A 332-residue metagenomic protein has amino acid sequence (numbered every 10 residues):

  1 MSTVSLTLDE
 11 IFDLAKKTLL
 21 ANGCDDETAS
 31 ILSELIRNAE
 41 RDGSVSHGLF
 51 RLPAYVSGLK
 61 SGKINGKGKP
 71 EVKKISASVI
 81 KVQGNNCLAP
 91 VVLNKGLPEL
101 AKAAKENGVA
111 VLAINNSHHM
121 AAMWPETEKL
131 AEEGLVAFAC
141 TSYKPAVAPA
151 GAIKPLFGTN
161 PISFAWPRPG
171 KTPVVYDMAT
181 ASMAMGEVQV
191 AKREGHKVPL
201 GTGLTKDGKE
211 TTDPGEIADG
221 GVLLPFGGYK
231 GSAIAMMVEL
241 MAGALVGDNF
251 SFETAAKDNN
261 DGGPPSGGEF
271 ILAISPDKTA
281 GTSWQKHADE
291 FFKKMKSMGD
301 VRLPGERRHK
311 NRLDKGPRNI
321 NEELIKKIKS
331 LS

Functional and structural regions predicted by a protein language model:
S2, L6, I11, L245 (+1 more regions): Catalytic-core signal marking the mid-to-C-terminal active-site face
V4-L8, C24-F50, I64-I75, G263-S266 (+1 more regions): N-terminal glycine-rich anion-binding loops that anchor highly charged ligand groups
L49-A101: Active-site cofactor/substrate anionic-group-binding motifs, chiefly glycine- and Lys/Arg-rich phosphate-binding loops
V79-P169: A generic, well-ordered mixed alpha/beta core segment in the N-terminal half of proteins
V147-G215: Phosphate/diphosphate-binding glycine-rich loops and adjacent basic-rich segments that engage nucleotide
F157, P161-W166, A179-T180, A233-N259 (+1 more regions): N-terminal nucleophile
R193-F252, K257: Secondary-shell segments that build the walls of catalytic and ion/ligand-binding clefts
